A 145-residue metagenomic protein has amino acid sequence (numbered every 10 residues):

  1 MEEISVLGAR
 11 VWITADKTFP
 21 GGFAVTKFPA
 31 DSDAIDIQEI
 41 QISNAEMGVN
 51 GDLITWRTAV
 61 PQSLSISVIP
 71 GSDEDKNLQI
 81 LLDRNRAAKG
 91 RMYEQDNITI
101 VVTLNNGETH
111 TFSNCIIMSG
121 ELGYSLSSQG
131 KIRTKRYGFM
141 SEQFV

Functional and structural regions predicted by a protein language model:
M1-I37, F144-V145: Polar/acidic, low-complexity leader/linker segments enriched in S/T/G and N/D
I4-V6, F28, V49, A59-P61 (+2 more regions): Short, surface-exposed loop/turn motifs at beta-strand boundaries within globular domains
A9-I13, L64-I66, I100-V102, I117: Hydrophobic beta-strand residues in large extracellular and virion-surface proteins
A30, A34-I37, V101-V145: Short beta-strand and beta-hairpin "edge-sheet" elements
I37-S65, I80: Short, solvent-exposed beta-alpha or beta-beta edge segments that form flexible loop/patches at the rim of ligand
N44-G51, L81-N85, I117-Y124: Short acidic (Asp/Glu) patches
L53-K76, G130-Q143: Oligomerization/assembly interface segments of phage tail-like spikes and tubes
I80-T111: Short, acidic/charged, Gly/Pro-enriched secondary-structure junctions
